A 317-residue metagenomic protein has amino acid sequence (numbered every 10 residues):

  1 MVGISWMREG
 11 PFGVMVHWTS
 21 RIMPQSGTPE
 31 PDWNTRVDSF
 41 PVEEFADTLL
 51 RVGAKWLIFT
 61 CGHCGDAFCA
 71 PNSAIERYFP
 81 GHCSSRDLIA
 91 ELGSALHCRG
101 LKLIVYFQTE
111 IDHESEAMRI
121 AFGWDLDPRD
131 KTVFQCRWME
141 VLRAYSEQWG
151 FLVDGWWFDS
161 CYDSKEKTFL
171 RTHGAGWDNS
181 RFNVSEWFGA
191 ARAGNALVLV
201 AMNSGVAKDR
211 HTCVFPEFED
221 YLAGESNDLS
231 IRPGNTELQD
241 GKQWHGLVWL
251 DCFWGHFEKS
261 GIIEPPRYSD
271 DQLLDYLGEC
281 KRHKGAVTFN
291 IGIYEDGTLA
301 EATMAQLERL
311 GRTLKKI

Functional and structural regions predicted by a protein language model:
M1-I317: Mature catalytic domains of secreted/periplasmic carbohydrate-active enzymes
